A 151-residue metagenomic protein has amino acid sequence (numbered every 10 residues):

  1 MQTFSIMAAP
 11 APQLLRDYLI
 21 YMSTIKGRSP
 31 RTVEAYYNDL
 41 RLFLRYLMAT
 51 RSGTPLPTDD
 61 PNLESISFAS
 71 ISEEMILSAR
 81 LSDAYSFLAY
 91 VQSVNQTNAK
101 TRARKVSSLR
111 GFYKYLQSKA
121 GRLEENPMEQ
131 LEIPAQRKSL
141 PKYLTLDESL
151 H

Functional and structural regions predicted by a protein language model:
Q2-S5, L15-R31, R41-L140: N-terminal core-binding DNA-recognition domain of tyrosine recombinases/integrases
Y143: Catalytic-site neighborhood detector that most strongly recognizes the C-terminal catalytic loop/helix of tyrosine
D147-H151: Short, intrinsically disordered, charge-balanced linker/junction segments flanking boundaries in proteins
